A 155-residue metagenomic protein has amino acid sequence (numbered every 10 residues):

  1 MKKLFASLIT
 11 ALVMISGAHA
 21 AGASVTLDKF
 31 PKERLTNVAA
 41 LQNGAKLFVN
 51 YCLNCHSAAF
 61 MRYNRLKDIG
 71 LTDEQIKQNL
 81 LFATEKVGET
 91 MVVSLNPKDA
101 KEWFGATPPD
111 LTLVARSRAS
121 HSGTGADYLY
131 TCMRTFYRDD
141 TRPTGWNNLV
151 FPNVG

Functional and structural regions predicted by a protein language model:
M1-L35: Post-cleavage N-terminal segment of exported redox proteins
A21-K46, S57-D68, I76: Electrostatic cytochrome c docking/interface patches
A39, N43, A106, T124 (+1 more regions): Short, well-structured alpha-helical interface segments that form or flank functional binding sites
K46-A58, P97, T107-R116, Y128-T131: C-type cytochrome heme c attachment motif
M61, S117, T135: Short loop/turn segments at secondary-structure transitions that flank enzyme active sites
L66-D110, V114: Structured domain cores in non-transmembrane regions
L71, S120-A126: Short, conserved charged micro-motifs
G125-G155: Extracytoplasmic/lumenal ectodomains and periplasmic regions of secretory and membrane proteins
